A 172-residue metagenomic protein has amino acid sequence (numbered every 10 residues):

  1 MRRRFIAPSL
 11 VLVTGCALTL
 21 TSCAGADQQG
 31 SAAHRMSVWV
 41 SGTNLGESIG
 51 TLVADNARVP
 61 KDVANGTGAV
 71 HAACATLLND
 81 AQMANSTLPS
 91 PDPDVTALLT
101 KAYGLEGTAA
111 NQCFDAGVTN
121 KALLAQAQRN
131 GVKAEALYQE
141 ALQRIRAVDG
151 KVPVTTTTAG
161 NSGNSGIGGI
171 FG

Functional and structural regions predicted by a protein language model:
M1-V11: Bacterial N-terminal signal peptides that target proteins for export
C16: Conserved active-site and SAM-binding loop architecture of S-adenosyl-L-methionine-dependent nucleic-acid
T19-S22: C-terminal motif of bacterial Sec signal peptides marking the signal peptidase cleavage site
A24-D27: Bacterial signal peptide processing site
G30-N111, V118-G163: Alpha-helical segments in soluble extracytoplasmic regions
S162-G172: Long, low-complexity, intrinsically disordered segments
